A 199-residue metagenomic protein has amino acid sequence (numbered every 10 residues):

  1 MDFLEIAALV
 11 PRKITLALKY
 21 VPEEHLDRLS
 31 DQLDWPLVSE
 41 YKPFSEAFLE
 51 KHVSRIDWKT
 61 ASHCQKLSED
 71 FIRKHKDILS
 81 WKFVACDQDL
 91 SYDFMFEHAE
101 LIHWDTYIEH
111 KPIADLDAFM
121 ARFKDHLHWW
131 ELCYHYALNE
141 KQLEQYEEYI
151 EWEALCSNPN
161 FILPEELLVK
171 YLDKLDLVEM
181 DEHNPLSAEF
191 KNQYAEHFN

Functional and structural regions predicted by a protein language model:
M1-N199: Alpha-helical scaffold segments
